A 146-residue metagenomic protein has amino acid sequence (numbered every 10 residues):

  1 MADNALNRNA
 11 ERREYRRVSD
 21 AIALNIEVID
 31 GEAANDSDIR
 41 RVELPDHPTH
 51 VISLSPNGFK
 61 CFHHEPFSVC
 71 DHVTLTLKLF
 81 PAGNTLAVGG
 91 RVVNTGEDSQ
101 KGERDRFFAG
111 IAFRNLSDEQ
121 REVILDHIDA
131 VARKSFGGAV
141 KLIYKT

Functional and structural regions predicted by a protein language model:
M1-L54, D129-T146: N-terminal helix initiation/capping motif
L24-I26, D71-T85: Short conserved beta-strand and strand-loop elements enriched in small hydrophobics with frequent Asp/Gly
V28, S53, V92-N94, N115: A residue-level detector for short acidic-glycine micro-motifs
I29-G31, P56, T95-K101: Short, conserved beta-turn/loop elements at beta-strand boundaries and strand-helix junctions
A33-L77, G110: Short strand-loop-strand
H50, G89-R91, A112: Residues located in well-ordered beta-strands
K60-H63, D98-A112: Short, solvent-exposed secondary-structure boundary/capping segments
A87-E97: Short beta-strand-centered aromatic/proline hotspots
